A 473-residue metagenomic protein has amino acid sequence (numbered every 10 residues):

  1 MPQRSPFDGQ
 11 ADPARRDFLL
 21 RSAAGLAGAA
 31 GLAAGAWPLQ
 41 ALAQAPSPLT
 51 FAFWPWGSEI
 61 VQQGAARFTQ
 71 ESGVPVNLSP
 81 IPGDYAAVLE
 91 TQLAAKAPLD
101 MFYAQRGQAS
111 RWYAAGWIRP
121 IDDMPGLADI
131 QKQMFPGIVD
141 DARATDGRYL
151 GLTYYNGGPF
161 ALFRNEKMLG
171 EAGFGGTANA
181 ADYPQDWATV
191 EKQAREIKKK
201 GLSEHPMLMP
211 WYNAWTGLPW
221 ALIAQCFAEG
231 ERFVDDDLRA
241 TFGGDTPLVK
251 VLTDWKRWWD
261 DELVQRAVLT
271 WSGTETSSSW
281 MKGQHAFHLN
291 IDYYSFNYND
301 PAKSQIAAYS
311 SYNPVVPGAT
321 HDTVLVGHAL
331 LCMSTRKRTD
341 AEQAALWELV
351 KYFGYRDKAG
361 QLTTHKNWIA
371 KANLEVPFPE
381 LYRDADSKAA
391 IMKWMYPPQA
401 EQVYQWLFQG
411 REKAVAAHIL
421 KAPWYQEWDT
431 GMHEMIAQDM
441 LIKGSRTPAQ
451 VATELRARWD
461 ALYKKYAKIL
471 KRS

Functional and structural regions predicted by a protein language model:
M1-D17, A24, A30, L39 (+1 more regions): N-terminal secretory signal peptides
D12, A34-W54: C-terminal segment of N-terminal export signals and the immediately downstream linker at the start of the mature
P46-S110, F135, T274: Early extracytoplasmic/lumenal segment of secretory-pathway proteins
Q63-G64, A109-R111, P219-A224, A228-E229 (+2 more regions): Extracytoplasmic/periplasmic substrate-binding proteins
N77, P125, R143-G217, A228-T270 (+3 more regions): Helix-loop-helix "hinge/cap" segment bordering the ligand-binding cleft or interdomain interface
L93-A104, W117-R119, S203-E204, K282-I291: Alpha-to-beta junction loops
R106-A161, Q193, L218, A307-V316 (+1 more regions): Hinge/lid segment of periplasmic solute-binding proteins
Y293-Q305, A319-M432, L470-R472: C-terminal lobe and pocket-closing loops of periplasmic/extracytoplasmic Venus-flytrap solute-binding proteins
